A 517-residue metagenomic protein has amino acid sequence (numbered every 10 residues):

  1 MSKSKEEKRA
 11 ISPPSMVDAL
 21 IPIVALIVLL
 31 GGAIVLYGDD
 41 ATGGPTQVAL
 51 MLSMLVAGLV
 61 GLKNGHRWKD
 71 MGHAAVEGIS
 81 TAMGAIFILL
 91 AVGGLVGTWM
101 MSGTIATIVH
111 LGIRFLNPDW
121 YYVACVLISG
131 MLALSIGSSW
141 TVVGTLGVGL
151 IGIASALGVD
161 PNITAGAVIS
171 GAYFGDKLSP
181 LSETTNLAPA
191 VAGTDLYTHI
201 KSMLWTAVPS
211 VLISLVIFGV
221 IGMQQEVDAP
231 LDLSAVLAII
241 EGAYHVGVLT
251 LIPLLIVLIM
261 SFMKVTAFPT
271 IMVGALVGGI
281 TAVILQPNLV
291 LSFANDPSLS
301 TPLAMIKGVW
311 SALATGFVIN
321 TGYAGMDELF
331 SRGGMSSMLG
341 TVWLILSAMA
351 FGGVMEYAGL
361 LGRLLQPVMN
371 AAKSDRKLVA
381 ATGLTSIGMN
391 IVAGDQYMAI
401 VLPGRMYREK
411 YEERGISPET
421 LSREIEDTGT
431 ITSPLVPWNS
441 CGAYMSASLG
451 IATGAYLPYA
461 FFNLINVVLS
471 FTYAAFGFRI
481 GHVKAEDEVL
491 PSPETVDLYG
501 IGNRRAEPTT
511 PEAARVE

Functional and structural regions predicted by a protein language model:
M1-I88, W205-L215, G219-S347, S492-E517: Hydrophobic transmembrane alpha-helices of multi-pass small-molecule transporters
M16-A19, A25, L127-S138, L249-I256 (+2 more regions): Alpha-helical transmembrane segments and their immediate juxtamembrane interface regions
L26-L29, A49, S53, A57 (+28 more regions): Alpha-helical transmembrane segments in multi-pass membrane proteins
G61-G65, A154-P161, L178-S182, T281-S292 (+2 more regions): Juxtamembrane membrane-interface segments at transmembrane alpha-helix termini
G65-S155, A314-R408: Membrane-embedded alpha-helical segments and adjacent helix-loop junctions characteristic of multi-pass solute
T107, L111, Y173, K177-P180 (+5 more regions): Membrane-spanning helices that line or support transport/gating and their immediate boundary helices in channels
L116-P209, T382-D427, A452: Hydrophobic transmembrane alpha-helices that form the pore/transport pathway of multi-pass ion and small-solute
K177-P180, T185-A238, E413, G442-E517: Juxtamembrane and boundary regions of transmembrane helices in multi-pass small-molecule transporters and channels
